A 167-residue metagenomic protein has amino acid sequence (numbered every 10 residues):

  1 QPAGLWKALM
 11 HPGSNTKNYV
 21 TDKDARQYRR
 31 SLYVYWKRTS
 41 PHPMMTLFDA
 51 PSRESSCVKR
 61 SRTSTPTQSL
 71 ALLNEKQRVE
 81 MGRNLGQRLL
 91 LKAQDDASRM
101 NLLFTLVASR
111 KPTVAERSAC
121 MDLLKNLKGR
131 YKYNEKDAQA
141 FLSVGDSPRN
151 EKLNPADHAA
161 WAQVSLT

Functional and structural regions predicted by a protein language model:
Q1-S98, S147-T167: An acidic, gly/pro-interrupted, aromatic-rich
L90-A162: C-terminal structured "cap/appendage" subdomains that terminate the fold
